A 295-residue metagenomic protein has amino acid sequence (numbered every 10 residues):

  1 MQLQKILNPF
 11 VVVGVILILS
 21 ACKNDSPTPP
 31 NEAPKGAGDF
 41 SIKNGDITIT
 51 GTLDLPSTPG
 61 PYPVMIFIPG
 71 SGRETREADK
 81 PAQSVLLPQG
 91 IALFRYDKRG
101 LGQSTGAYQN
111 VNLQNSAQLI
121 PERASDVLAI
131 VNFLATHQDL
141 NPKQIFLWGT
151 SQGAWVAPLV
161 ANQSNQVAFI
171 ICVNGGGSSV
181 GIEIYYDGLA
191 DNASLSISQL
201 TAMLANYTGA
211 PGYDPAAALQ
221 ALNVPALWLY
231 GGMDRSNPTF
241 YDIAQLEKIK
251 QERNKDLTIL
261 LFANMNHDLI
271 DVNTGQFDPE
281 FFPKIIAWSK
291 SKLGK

Functional and structural regions predicted by a protein language model:
P27-T58: N-terminal cap/lid segment of alpha/beta-hydrolase-fold proteins
G72-S84, K98, F240: The serine-hydrolase catalytic nucleophile loop
L86-A107: Conserved alpha/beta-hydrolase
N115-Q138: Alpha/beta-hydrolase active-site loop
F133-D187: Primarily recognizes the serine-hydrolase "nucleophile elbow" in alpha/beta-hydrolase and SGNH/GDSL folds
L222, W228-Y230: Short beta-strand/loop motif that positions the catalytic acidic residue of the alpha/beta-hydrolase fold
R235-D242: Conserved alpha/beta-hydrolase "acid-adjacent" motif
M265-D268, N273-K295: Catalytic active-site module of serine/aspartate enzymes centered on a nucleophile-bearing elbow/loop
